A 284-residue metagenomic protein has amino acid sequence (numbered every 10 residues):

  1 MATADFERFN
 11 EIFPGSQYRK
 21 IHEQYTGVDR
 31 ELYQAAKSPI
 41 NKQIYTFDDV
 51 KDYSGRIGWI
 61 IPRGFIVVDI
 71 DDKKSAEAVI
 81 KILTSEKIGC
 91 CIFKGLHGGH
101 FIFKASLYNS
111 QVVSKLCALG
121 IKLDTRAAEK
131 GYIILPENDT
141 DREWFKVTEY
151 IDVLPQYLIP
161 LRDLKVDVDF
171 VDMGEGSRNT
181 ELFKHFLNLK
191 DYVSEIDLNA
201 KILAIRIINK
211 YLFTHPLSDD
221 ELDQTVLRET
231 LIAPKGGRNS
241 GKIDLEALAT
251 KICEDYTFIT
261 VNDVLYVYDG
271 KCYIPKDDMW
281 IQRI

Functional and structural regions predicted by a protein language model:
M1-V166: Conserved phosphate/metal-binding and DNA-contacting active-site motifs used in DNA phosphodiester-bond processing
P39-I40, E129, I208, E229 (+2 more regions): Short intrinsically disordered, low-complexity segments
G64-F65, I70-K73, H97-H100, A105-Y108 (+2 more regions): Modules that initiate DNA replication and primer synthesis
I92, Y256-T260, Y266-Y268: Assembly/interface hotspot detector across virion components, adhesins/toxins, and nucleic-acid enzymes
N239-F258, Q282: Conserved phosphate-chemistry cores used by DNA topoisomerases
